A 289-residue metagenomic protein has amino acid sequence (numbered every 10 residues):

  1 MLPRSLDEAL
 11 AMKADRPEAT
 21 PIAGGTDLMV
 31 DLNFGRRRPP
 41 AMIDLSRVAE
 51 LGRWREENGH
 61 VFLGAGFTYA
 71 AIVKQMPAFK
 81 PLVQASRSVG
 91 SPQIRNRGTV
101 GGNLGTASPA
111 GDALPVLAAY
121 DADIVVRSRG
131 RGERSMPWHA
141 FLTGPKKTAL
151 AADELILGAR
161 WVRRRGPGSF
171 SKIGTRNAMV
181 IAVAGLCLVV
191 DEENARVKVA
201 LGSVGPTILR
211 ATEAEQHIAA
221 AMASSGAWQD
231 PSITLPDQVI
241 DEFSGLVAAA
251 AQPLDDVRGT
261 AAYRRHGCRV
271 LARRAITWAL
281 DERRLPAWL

Functional and structural regions predicted by a protein language model:
M1-L289: C-terminal structural segment of proteins
